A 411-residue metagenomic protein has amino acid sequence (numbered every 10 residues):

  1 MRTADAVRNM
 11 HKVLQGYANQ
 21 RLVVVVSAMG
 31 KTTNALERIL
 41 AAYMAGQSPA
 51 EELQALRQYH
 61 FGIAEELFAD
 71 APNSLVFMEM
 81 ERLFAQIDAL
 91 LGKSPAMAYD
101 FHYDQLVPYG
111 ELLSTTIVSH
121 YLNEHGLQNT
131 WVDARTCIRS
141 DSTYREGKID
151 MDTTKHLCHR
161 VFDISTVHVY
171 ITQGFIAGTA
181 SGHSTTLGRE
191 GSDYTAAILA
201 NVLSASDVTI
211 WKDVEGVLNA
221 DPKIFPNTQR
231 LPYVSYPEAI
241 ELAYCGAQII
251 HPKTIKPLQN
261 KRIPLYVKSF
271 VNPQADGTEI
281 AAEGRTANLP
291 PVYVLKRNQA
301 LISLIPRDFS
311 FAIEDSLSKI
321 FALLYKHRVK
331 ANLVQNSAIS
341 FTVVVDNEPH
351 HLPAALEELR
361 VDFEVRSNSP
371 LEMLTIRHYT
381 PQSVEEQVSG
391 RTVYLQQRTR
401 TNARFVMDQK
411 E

Functional and structural regions predicted by a protein language model:
M1-I250, I255, T401, D408-K410: Nucleotide/pyrophosphate-binding catalytic subdomain
A28-G30, T136, V214-G216, S269-Q274 (+2 more regions): Glycine-rich beta-alpha junction loops
L127, I263, V329: Short phosphate-binding/catalytic loops that engage adenosine nucleotides
D163-T179, L242-Y266, S303-L317, N368-Q387: Electropositive, surface-exposed helix/loop patches at the edges of structured domains that serve as adaptable
D207-W211, L265-V267, N332: Short hydrophobic alpha-helical runs that function as membrane-insertion/retention elements
Y233-A281, T286-L289, R297-Q299: A conserved active-site cap/scaffold subdomain adjacent to cofactor or substrate pockets
D276-E411: A conserved regulatory-domain signal marking ACT and ACT-like small-molecule sensing domains and adjacent regulatory
